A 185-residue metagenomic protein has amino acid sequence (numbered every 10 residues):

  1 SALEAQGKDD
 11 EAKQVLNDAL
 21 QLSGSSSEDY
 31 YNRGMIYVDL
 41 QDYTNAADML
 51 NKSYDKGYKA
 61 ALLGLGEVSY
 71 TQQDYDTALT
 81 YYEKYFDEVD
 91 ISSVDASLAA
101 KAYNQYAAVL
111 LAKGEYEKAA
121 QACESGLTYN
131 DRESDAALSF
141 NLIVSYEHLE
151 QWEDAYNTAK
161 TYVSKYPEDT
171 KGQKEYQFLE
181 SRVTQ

Functional and structural regions predicted by a protein language model:
A5, D39-L40, T71-Q72, Q105-A108 (+3 more regions): Register position in tetratricopeptide repeats
Q21-S27, D87-S97, Y129-D135: Flexible helix-coil transition and linker loops at the boundaries of alpha-helical arrays
E28, A60-L63, V94-K101, D135-A137 (+1 more regions): Start-of-helix register in tetratricopeptide repeats
N32, G64-E67, L98, Q105 (+2 more regions): Canonical tetratricopeptide repeat
